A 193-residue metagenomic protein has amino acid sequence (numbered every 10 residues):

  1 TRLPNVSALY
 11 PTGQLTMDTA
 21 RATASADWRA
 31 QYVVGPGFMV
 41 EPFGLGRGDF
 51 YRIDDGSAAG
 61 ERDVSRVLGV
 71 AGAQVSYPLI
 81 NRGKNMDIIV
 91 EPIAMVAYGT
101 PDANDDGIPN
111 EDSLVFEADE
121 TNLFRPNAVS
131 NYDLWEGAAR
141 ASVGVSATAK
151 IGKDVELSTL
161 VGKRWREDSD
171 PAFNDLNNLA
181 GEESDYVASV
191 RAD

Functional and structural regions predicted by a protein language model:
T1-D193: Outer-membrane beta-barrel proteins and related beta-barrel translocases across Gram-negative bacteria
